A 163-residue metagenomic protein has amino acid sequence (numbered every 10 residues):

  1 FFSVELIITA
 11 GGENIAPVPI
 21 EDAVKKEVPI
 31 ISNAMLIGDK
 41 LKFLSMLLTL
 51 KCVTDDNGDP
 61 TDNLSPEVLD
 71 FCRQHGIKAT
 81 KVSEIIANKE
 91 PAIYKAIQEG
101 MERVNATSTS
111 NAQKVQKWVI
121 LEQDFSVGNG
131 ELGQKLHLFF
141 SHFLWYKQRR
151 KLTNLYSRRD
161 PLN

Functional and structural regions predicted by a protein language model:
F1-N163: AMP-binding adenylation
